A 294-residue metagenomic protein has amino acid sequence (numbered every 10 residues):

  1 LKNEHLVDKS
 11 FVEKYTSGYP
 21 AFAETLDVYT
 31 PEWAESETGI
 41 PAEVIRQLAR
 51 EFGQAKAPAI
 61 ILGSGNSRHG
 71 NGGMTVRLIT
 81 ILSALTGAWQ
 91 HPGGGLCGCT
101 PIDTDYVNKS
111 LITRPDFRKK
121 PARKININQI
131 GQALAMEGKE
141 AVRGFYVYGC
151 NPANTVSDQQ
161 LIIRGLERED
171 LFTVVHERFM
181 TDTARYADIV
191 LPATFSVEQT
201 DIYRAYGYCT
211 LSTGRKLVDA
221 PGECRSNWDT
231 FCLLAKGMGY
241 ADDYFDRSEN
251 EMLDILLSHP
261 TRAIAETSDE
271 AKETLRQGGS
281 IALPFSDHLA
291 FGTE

Functional and structural regions predicted by a protein language model:
L1-L96, I112, F117-A290: Cofactor-pocket helix-loop regions in the catalytic cores of large enzyme subunits
N108-S110: Polybasic low-complexity intrinsically disordered regions
